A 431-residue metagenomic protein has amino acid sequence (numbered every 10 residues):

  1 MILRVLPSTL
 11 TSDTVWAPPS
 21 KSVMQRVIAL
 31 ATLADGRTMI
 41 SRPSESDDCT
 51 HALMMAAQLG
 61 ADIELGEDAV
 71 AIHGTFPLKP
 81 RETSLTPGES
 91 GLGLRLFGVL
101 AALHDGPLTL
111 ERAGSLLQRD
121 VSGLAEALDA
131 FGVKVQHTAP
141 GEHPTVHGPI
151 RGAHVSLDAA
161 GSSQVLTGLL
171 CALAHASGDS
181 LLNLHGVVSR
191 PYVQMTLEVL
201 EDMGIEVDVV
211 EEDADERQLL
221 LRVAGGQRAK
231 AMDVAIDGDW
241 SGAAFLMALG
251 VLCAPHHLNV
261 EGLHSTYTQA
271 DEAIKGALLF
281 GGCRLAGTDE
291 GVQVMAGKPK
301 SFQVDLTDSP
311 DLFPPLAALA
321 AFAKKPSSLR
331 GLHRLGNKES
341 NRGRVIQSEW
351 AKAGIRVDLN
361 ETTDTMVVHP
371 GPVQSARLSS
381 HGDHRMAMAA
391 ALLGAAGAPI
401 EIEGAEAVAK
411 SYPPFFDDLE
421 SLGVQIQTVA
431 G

Functional and structural regions predicted by a protein language model:
M1-G431: Short, structured segments at the rim of ligand-binding sites
